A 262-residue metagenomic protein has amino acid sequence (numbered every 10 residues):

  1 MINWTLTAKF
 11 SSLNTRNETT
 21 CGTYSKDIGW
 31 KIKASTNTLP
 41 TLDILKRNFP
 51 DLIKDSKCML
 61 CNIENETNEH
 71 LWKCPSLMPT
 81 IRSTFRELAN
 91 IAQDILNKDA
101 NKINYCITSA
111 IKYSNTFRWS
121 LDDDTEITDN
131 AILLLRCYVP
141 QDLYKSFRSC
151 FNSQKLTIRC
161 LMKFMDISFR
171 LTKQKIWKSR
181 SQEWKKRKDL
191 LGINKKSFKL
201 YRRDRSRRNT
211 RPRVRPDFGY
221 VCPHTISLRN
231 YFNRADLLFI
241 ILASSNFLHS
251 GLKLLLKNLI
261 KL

Functional and structural regions predicted by a protein language model:
M1-L262: Family-specific functional microsites
